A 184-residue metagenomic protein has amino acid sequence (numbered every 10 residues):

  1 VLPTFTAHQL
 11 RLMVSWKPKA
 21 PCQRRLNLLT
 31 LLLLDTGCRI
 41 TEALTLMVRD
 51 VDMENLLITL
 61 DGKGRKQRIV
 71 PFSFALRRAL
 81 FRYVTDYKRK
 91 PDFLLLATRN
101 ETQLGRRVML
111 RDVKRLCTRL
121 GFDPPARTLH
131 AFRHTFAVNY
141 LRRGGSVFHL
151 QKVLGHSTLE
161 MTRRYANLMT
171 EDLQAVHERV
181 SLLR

Functional and structural regions predicted by a protein language model:
V1-R184: Conserved catalytic core of the tyrosine transesterase superfamily
